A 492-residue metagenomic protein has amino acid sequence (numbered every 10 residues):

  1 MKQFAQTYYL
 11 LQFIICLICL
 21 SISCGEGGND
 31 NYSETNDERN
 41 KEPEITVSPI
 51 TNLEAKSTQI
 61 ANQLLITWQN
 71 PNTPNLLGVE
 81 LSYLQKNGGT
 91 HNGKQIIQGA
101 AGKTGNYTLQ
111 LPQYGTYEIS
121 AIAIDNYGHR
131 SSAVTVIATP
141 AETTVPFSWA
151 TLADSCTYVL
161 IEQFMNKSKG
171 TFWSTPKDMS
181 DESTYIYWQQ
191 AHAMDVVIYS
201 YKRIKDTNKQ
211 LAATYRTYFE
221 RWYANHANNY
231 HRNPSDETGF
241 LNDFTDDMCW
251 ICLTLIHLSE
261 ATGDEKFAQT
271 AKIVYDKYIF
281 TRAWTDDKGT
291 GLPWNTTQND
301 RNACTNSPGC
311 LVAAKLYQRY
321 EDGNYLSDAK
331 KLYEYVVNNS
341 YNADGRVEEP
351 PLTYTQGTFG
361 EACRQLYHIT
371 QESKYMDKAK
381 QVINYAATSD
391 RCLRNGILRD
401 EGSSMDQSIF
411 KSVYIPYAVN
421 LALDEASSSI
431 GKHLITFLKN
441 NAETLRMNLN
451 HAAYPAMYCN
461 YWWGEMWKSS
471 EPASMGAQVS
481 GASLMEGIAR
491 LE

Functional and structural regions predicted by a protein language model:
L20-S23: C-terminal motif of bacterial Sec signal peptides marking the signal peptidase cleavage site
G25-G28: Bacterial signal peptide processing site
D30-N75, Y127-T143: Pro/Thr/Ser/Gly-rich low-complexity, intrinsically disordered linker/stalk tracts
Q69-G93: Solvent-exposed loop/turn segments flanking beta-strands in beta-repeat/beta-sandwich domains
G102-Y107: Short S/T/G- and acidic-enriched coil/turn segments that sit immediately N-terminal to beta-strands in beta-sandwich
L109-S131: Beta-strand-rich modules
V145-V196, S200-T217, R221-D246, R301 (+3 more regions): CBM-like carbohydrate-recognition segments
A212-R319, G323-S327: Extended ligand-binding groove/face enriched in aromatic
